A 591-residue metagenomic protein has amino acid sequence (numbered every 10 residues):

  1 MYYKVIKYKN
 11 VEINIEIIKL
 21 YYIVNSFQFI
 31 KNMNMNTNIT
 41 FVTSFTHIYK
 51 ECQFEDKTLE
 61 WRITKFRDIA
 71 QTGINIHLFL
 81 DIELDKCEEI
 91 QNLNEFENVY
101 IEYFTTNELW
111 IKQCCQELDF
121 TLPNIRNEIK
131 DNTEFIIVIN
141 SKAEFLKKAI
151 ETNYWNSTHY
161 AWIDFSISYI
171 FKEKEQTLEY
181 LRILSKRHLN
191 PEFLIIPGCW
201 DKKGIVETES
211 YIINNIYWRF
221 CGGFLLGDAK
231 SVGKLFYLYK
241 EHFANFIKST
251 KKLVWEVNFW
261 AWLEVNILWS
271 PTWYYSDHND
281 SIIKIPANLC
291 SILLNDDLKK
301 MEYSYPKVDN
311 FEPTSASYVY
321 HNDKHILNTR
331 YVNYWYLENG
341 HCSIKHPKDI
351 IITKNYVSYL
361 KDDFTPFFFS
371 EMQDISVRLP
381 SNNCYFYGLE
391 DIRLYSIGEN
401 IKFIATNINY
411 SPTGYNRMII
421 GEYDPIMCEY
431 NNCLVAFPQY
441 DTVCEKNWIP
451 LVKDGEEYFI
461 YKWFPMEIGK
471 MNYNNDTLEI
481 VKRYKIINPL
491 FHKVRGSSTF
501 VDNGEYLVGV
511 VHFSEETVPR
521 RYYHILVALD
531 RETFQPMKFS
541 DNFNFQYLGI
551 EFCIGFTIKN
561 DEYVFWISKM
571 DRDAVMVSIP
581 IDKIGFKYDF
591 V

Functional and structural regions predicted by a protein language model:
M33-E60: N-proximal low-complexity "stem/linker" segments adjacent to membrane-targeting elements
T64-I74: Short, acidic, metal-binding catalytic loop of nucleotide-sugar glycosyltransferases
D85-N98: Short, aromatic/basic amphipathic alpha-helical patches
E97-T152: Active-site-proximal specificity loops/subdomain of glycosyltransferases
S141-I196: GT-A fold catalytic core of metal-dependent nucleotide-sugar glycosyltransferases, centered on the diacidic
Y169, I213-L293: Catalytic core and acceptor-binding pocket of nucleotide-sugar-dependent glycosyltransferases
I195-G204: Short beta-strand-to-loop element that shapes/binds the nucleotide-sugar donor at the catalytic cleft/hinge
S291-V591: Beta-propeller domains
